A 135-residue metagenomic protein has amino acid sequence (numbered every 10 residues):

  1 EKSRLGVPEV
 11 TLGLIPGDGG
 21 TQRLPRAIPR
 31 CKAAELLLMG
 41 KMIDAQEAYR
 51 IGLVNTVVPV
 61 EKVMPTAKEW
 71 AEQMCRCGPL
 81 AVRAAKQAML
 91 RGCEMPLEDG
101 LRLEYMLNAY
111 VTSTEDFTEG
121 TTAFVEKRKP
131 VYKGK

Functional and structural regions predicted by a protein language model:
E1-L37, I51, T66, W70: CoA-thioester-processing core
E1-L5, A45, V54-R102, A109-S113 (+1 more regions): C-terminal long alpha-helix characteristic of the crotonase
G20-R23, K32, A81-A84, E104-L107 (+1 more regions): Hydrophobic alpha-helical segments typical of transmembrane helices and their membrane-interface/capping positions
L24, A48, A85, F124: Terminal peptide-recognition signature
K41-E47: Acidic, divalent-metal-coordinating active-site segment for phosphoryl/phosphodiester hydrolysis, typified by short
I51-G52, K127: Structural motif
S113-F117, A123: Interdomain hinge/lid region at the active-site interface of Rossmann-like NAD(P)-dependent oxidoreductases
